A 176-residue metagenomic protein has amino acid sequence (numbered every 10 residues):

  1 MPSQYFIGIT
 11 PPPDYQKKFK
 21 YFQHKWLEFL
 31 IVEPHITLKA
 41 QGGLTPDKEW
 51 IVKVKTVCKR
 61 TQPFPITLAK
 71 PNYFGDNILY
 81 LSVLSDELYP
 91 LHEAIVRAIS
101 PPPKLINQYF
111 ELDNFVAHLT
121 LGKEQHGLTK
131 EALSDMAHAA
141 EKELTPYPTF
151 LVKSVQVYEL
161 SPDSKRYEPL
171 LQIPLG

Functional and structural regions predicted by a protein language model:
M1-T67, L81-P146, L151, P162-G176: Basic, often amphipathic N-terminal segments
P71: Conserved TIR/SEFIR loop-to-helix hotspot centered on a Trp-containing motif with a nearby acidic residue
F74-N77: Short acidic/glycine-enriched loop/turn segments that link adjacent beta-strands
